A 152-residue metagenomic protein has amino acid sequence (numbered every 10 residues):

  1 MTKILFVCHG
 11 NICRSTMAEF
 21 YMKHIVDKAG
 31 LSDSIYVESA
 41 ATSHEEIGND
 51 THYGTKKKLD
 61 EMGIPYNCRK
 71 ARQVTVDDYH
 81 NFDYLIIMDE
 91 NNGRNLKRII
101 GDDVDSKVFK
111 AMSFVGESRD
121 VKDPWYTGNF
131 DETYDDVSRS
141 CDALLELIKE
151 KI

Functional and structural regions predicted by a protein language model:
M1-H80, E146-I152: Conserved active-site segments centered on acidic
C8, L59, I86-I87, V137: Hydrophobic structural packing positions in well-ordered secondary structure
S15, D89-E90: Helix N-cap/beta->alpha junction signal
Y84, E90-I152: Phosphate-binding/catalytic loops
